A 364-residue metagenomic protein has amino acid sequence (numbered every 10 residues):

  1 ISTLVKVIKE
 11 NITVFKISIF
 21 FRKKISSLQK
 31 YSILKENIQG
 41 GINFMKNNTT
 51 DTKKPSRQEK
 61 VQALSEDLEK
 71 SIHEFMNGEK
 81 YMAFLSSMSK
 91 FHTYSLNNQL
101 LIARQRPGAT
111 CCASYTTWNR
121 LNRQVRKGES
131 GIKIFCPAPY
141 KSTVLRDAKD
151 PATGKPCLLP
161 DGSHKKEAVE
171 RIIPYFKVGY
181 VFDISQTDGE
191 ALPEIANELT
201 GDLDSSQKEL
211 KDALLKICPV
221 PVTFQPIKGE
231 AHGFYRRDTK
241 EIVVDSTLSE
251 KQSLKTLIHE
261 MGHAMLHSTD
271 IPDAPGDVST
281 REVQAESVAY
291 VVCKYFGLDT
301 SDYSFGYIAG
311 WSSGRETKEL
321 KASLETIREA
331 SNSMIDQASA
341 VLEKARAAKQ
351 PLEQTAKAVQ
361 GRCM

Functional and structural regions predicted by a protein language model:
T3-I8, I19-F20, S27-M364: N-terminal accessory/interface modules of nucleic-acid-binding and processing proteins
